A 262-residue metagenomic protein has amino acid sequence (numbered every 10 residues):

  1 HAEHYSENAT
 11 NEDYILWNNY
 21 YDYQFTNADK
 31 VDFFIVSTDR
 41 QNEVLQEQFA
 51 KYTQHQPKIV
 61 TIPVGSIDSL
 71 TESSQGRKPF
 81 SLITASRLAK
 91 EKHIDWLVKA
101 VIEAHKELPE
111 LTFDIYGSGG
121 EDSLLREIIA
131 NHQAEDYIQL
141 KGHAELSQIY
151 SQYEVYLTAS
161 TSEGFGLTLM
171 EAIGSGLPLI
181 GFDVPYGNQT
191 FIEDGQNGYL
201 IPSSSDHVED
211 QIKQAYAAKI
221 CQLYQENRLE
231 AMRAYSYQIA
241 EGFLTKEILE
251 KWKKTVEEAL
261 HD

Functional and structural regions predicted by a protein language model:
D13-F34: Membrane-proximal helix-turn-helix segments that form the acceptor-binding/catalytic region of lipid-linked
I35, S74-K92, V98-V101: Conserved donor-binding/catalytic core segment of Leloir-type glycosyltransferases
R40-Q41, I59-T71, G120: Short beta-strand->alpha-helix junction loop in the catalytic core of nucleotide-activated group-transfer enzymes
R126-H143: Nucleotide-activated donor-binding/catalytic signature segment of Leloir-type glycosyltransferases, i.e., the conserved
T161: Aromatic "clamp/platform" in nucleotide-sugar-dependent glycosyltransferases that forms part of the donor/acceptor
P178-F182: Short hydrophobic beta-strand element within catalytic cores of glycosyltransferases and related nucleotide-activated
Q189-I220: Change "using UDP/GDP/dTDP sugars" to "using nucleotide sugars
A215, C221, R228-G242, K254: A short, well-ordered alpha-helix in the C-terminal region of glycosyltransferases
